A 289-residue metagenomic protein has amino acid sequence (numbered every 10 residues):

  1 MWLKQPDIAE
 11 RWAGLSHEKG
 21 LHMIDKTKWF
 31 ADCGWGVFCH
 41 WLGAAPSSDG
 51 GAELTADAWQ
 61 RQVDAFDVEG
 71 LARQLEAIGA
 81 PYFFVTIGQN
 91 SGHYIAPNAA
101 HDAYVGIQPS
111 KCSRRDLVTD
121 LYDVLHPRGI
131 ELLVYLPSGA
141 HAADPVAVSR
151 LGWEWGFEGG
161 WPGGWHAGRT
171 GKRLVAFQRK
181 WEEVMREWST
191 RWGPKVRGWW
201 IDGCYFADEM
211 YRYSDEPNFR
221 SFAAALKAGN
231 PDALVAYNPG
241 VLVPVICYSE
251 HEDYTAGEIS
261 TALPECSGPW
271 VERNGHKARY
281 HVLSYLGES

Functional and structural regions predicted by a protein language model:
W2-S289: Mature catalytic domains of secreted/periplasmic carbohydrate-active enzymes
